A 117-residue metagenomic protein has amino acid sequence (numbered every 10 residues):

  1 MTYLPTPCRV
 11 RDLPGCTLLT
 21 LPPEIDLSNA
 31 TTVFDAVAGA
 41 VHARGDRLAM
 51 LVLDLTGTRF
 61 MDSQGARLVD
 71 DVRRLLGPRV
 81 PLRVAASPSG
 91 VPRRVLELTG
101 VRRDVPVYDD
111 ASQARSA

Functional and structural regions predicted by a protein language model:
T2-A38, G57: STAS-typified acidic loop motif
C16, V105-P106: Short, conserved active-site loop motifs that form the nucleotide-linked donor/cofactor pocket
E24, P88, A111-Q113: Short, solvent-exposed coil/turn elements at secondary-structure transition points
L27-V105: Amphipathic alpha-helical interaction surfaces in cytosolic regulatory modules
P106-A117: A charged, well-structured terminal subsegment
